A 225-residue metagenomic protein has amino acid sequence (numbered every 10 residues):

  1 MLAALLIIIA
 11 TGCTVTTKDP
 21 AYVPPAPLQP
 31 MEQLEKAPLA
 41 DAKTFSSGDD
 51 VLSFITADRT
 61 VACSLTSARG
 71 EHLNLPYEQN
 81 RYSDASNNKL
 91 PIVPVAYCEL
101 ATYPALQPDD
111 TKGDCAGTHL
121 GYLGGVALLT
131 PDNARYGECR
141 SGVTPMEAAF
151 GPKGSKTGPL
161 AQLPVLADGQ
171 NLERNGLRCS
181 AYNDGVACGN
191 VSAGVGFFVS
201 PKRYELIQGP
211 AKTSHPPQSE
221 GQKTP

Functional and structural regions predicted by a protein language model:
M1-L5: N-terminal export and membrane-targeting signals
L6, T56, P91, P108 (+3 more regions): Residue-level signal for mature regions of secreted extracellular proteins and peptides
I9-G12: C-terminal motif of bacterial Sec signal peptides marking the signal peptidase cleavage site
T14-T17: Bacterial signal peptide processing site
P20-T44, G70, L75-L163, V195 (+1 more regions): A low-complexity, Ser/Thr/Gly/Pro-enriched, surface-exposed linker/loop concept that marks segments flanking
S46-T60, P108-D109, D168-R174: Extracellular glycan-recognition/adhesion modules and their associated mucin-like linkers
A57-G70, E173-A193, Q218-P225: Extracellular/lumenal glycan-associated surfaces
P152-V186: An exposure/low-complexity boundary signal
